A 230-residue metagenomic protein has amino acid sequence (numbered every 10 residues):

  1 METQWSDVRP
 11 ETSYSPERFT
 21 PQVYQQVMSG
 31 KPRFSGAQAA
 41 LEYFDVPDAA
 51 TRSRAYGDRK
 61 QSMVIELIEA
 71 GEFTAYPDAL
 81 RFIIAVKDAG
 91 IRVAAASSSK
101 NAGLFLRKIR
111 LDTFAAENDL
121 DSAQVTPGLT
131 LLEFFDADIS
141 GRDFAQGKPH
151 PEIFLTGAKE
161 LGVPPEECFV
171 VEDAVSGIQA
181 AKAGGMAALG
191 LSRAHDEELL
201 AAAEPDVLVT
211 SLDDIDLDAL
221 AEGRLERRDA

Functional and structural regions predicted by a protein language model:
M1-P77, A85-A89: N-terminal helical cap/lid subdomain that shapes the substrate entry/recognition surface in HAD-like hydrolases
R9, D48-A49, E72, I91 (+4 more regions): Short linear functional motifs in flexible/disordered or boundary regions
L80-I84, K100-A230: Asp-based, Mg2+/Mn2+-dependent phosphohydrolase catalytic module
R92-A94, A187: Proline-centered loop/turn at the N-terminus of a beta-strand
S97: Catalytic nucleophile loop
